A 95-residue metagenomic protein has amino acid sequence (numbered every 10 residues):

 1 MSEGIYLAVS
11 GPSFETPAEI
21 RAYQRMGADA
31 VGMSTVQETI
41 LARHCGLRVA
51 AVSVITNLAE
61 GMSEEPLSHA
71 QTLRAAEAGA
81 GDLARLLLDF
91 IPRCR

Functional and structural regions predicted by a protein language model:
M1-V54, L58-G61, A70-R95: Glycine-rich phosphate- or other oxyanion-binding loops that anchor nucleotides, phosphorylated ligands
